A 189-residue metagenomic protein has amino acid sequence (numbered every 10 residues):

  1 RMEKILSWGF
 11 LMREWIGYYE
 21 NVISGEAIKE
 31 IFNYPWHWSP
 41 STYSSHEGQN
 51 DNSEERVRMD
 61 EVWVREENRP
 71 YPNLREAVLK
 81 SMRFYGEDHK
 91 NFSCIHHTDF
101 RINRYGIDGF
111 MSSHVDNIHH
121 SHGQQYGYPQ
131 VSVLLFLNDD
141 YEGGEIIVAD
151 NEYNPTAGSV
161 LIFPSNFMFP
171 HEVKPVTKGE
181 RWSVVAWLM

Functional and structural regions predicted by a protein language model:
E3-R101: Non-heme Fe(II)/2-oxoglutarate
D88, H119, F169-P170: Eukaryotic intrinsically disordered and solvent-exposed regulatory patches
I95-H97, D108-F110, Y128-Q130: Short connector loops at helix/strand junctions that flank enzyme active sites, especially segments positioning acidic
I102-G106, G123-E142: Short, conserved beta-strand element in jelly-roll/cupin
M111-I118: Histidine-centered catalytic micro-motifs
Q125-P129, D140-M189: Catalytic core of Fe(II)/2-oxoglutarate
